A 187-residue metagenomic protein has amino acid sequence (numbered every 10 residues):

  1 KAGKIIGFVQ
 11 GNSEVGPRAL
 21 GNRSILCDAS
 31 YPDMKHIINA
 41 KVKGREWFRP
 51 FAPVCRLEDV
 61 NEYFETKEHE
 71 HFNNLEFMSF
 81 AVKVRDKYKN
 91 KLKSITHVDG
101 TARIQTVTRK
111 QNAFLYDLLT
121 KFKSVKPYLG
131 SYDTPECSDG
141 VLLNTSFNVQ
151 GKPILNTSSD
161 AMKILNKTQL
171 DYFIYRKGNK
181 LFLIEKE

Functional and structural regions predicted by a protein language model:
K1-E187: Flexible beta->alpha loop and helix N-cap segments adjacent to enzyme active/binding sites
